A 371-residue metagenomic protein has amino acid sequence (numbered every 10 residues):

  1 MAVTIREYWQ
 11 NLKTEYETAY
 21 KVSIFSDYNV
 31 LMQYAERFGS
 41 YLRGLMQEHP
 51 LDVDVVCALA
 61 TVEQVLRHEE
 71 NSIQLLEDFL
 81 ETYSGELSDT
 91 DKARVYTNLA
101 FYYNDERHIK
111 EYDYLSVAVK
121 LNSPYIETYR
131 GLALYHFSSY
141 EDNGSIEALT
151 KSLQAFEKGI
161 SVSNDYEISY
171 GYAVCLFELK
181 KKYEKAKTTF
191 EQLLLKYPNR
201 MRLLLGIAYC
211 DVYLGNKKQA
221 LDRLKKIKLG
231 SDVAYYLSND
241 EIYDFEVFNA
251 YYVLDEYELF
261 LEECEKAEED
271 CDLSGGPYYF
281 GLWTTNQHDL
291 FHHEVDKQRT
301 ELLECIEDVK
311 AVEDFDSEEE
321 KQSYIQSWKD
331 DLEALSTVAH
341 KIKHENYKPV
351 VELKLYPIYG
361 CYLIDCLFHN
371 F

Functional and structural regions predicted by a protein language model:
Q10-D27, L51-R67, R94-N104, G131-L134 (+1 more regions): Non-membrane alpha-helical segments in proteins
L12, Y16, N29, Y34 (+3 more regions): Eukaryotic alpha-helical solenoid repeat scaffolds
V22, E63, Y96, Y103 (+7 more regions): Residue at a conserved register position within TPR or TPR-like alpha-solenoid repeats
F25-Y41, Q64-D78, N104-Y114, N143-L153 (+3 more regions): Helix-turn-helix repeat elements of alpha-solenoid scaffolds
L45, F79-G85, V117-A118, K158-G159 (+3 more regions): Canonical positions in the second alpha-helix
P50, L87-T90, S123, S163-N164 (+3 more regions): Short coil turns that delineate tetratricopeptide repeat
V55, D89, V95, T128 (+5 more regions): TPR alpha-solenoid repeat register
A58, D91, N98, G131 (+3 more regions): Canonical tetratricopeptide repeat
